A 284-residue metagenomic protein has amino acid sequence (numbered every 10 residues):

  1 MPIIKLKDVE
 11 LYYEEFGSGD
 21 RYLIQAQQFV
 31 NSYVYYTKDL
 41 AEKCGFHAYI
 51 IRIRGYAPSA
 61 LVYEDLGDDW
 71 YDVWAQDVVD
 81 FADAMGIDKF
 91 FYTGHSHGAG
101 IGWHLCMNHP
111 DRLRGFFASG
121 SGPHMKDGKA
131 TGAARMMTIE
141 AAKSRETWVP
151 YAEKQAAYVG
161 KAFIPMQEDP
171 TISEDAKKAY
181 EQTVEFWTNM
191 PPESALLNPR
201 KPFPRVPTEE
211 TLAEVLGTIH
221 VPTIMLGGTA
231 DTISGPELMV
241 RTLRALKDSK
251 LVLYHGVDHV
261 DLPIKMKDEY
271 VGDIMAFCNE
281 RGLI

Functional and structural regions predicted by a protein language model:
V9-V62: Conserved HGGG/HGGXW glycine-rich cap/lid loop of the alpha/beta-hydrolase fold
Y49-T93: Active-site loop/oxyanion-hole signature of alpha/beta-hydrolase fold enzymes
G94-G98, G102: Gly/Ala-rich beta-loop-alpha elbow adjacent to hydrolase catalytic centers
W103, M107, F116-P150: Flexible "cap/lid" loop of the alpha/beta hydrolase fold
D127-G128, V149-E210, E214-L216: Conserved alpha/beta-hydrolase catalytic His-Asp/Glu region
I219, M225-G227: Short beta-strand/loop motif that positions the catalytic acidic residue of the alpha/beta-hydrolase fold
T232-L238: Conserved alpha/beta-hydrolase "acid-adjacent" motif
S249-I284: Catalytic active-site module of serine/aspartate enzymes centered on a nucleophile-bearing elbow/loop
